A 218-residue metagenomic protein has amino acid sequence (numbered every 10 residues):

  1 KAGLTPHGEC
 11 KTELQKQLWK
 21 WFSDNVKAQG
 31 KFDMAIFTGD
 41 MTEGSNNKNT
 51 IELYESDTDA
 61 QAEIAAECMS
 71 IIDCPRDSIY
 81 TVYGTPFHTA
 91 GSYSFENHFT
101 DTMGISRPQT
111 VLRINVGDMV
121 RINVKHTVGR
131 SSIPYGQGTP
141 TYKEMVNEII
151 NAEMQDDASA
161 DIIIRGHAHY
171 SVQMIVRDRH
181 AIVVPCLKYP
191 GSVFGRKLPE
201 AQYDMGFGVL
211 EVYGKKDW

Functional and structural regions predicted by a protein language model:
A2-P108: Core catalytic region of metal-dependent phosphoesterases/phosphodiesterases, especially metallo-beta-lactamase-like
S23, P108-L112, I149-E153: Short secondary-structure capping micro-motifs at structural edges
K31, P75, D118, A158-S159: Residue-level preference for short coil/turn positions at secondary-structure junctions
D33-M34, S78, V120-I122, I162: Structural motif
Y80-V82, S106-P108, R113, N123-K125 (+1 more regions): General small-molecule cofactor/ligand-binding pocket signal
I105, N115, P199-A201: Sterically constrained small-residue positions within well-ordered secondary structures of folded domains
Q109-D118, M174-V176: Short acidic-hydrophobic surface loop/beta-edge motif
R121-N123, V128-W218: Conserved beta-sheet core of the metallophosphoesterase superfamily
